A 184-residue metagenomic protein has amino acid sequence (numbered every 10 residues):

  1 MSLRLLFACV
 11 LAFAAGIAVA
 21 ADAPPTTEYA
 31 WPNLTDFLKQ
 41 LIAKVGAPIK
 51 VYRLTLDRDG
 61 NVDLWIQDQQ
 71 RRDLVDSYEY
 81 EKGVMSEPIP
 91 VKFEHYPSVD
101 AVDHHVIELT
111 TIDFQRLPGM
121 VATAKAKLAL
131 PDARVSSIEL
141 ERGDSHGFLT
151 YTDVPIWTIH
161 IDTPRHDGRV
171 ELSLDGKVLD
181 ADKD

Functional and structural regions predicted by a protein language model:
M1-F7: Bacterial N-terminal signal peptides that target proteins for export
A15-A20: N-terminal signal peptide c-region/cleavage motif recognized by signal peptidases
D22-K44: Short N-terminal edge-element motif at the start of the domain
A30-W31, I49, I89-V91: Cystatin/cathelin-like cysteine-protease inhibitor module
Q40-S77, L140-E171: Exposed beta-strand-loop-beta-strand "reactive/processing" segments of non-cytosolic proteins
R72-P97, H166-D184: A short, surface-exposed beta-strand/turn
P88-R134: Long, charged/polar, surface-exposed segments that mediate recognition or autoinhibition
